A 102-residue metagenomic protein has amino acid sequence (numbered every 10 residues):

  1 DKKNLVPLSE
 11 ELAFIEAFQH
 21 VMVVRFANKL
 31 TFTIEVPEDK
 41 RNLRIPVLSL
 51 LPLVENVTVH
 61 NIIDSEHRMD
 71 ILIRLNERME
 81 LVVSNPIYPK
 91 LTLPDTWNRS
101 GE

Functional and structural regions predicted by a protein language model:
D1-E102: Two-component histidine phosphotransfer core
